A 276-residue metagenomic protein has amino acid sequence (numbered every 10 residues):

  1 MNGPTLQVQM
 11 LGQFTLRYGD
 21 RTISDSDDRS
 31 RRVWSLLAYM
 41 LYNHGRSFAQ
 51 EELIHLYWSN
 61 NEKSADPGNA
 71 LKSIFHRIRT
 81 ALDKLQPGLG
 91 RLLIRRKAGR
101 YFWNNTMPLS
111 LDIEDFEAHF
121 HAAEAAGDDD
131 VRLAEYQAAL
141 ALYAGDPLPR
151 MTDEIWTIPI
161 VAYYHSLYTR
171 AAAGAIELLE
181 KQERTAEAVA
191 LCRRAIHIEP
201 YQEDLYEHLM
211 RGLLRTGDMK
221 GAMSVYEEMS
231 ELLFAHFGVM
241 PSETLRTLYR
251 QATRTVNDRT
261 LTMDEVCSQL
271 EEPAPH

Functional and structural regions predicted by a protein language model:
M1-L36, L89-Y101, V266-P273: Short boundary/linker motifs that mark transitions into or out of structured domains
S24-W58, I78, D204-L209: Short amphipathic alpha-helical recognition elements used for nucleic-acid or partner binding across transcription
S26, E62-G68, P87, R91 (+1 more regions): Intrinsically disordered, charged and Pro/Gly-enriched terminal/linker segments that flank large helical-solenoid
R29-A38, S64-L85: DNA-recognition element of transcription regulators
H55, S73, T80, S224 (+1 more regions): DNA-binding alpha-helical recognition surfaces that contact promoter or target DNA
